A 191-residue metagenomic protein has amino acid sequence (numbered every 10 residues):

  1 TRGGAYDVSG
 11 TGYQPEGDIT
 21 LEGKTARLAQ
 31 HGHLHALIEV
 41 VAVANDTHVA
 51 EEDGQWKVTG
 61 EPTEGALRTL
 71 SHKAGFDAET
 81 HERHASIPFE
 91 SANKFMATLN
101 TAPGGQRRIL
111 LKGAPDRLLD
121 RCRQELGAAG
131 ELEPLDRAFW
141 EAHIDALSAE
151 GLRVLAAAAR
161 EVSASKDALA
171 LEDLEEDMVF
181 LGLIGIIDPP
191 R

Functional and structural regions predicted by a protein language model:
T1-R191: Conserved cytosolic headpiece of P-type ATPases
